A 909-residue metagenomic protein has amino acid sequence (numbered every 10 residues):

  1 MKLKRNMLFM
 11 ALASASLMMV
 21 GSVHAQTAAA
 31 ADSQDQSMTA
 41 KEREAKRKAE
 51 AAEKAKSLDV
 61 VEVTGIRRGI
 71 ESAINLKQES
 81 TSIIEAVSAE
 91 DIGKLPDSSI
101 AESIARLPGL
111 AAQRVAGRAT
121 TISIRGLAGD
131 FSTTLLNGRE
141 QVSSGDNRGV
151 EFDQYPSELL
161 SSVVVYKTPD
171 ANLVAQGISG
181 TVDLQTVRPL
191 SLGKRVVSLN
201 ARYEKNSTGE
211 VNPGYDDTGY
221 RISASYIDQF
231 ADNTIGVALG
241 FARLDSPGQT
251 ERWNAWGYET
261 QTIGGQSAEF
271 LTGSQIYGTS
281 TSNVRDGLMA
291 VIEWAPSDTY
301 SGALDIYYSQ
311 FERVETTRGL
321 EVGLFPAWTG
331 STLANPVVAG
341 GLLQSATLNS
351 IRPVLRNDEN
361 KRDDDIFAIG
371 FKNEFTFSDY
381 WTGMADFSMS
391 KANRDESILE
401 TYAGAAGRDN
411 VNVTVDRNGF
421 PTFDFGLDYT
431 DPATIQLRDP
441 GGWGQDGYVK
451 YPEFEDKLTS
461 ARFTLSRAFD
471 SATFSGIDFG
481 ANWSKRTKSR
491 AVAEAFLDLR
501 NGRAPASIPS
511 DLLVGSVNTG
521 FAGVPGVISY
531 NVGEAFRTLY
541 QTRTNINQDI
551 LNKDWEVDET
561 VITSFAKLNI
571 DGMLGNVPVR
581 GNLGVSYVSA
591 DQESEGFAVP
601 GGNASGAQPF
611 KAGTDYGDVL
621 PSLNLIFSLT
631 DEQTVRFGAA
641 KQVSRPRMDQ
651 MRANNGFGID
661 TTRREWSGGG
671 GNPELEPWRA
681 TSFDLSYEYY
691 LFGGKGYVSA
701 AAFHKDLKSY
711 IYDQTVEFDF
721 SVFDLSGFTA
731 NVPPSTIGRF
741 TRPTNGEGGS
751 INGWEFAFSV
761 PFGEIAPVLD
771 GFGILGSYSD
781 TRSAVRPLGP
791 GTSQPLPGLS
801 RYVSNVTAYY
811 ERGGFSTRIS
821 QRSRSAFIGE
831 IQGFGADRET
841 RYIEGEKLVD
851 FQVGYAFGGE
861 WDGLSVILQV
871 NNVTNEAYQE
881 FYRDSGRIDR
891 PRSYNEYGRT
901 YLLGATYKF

Functional and structural regions predicted by a protein language model:
V60-L95, T121, G129-S132, R139: N-terminal periplasmic "start-of-domain" segments of outer-membrane beta-barrel proteins
L76, A101-E140, K167: Extracytoplasmic beta-strand/coil segments of soluble accessory domains associated with Gram-negative outer-membrane
R139-K167, D217, A224: Short acidic/polar hinge/loop motifs at secondary-structure boundaries that mediate gating or recognition
L173, P189-V196, A231-I235, T299 (+9 more regions): Short loop/turn motifs that connect adjacent beta-strands in outer-membrane beta-barrel proteins
G214-W328, P336-V338, K361-K372, P621-L623: Transmembrane beta-barrel wall of Gram-negative outer-membrane proteins
I351, L355-I366, K553-V557, V643-L707 (+4 more regions): Outer-membrane beta-barrel signature, preferentially recognizing the C-terminal barrel domain of Gram-negative
N501, D706, S823-E830, Y855-F909: C-terminal beta-signal and adjacent terminal beta-strands/loops of Gram-negative outer-membrane beta-barrel proteins
H704-D706, F723-Q832, G904-T906: Gram-negative outer-membrane beta-barrel transporters
